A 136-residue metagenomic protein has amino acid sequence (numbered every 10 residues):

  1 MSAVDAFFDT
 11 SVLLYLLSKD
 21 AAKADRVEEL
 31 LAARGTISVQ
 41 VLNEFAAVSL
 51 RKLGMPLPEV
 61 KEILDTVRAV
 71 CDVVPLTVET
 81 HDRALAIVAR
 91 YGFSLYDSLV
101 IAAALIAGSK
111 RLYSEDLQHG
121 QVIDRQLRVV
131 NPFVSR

Functional and structural regions predicted by a protein language model:
M1-S2, I101-R136: Acidic, PIN/NYN-like endoribonuclease modules and their adjacent C-terminal/linker elements
M1-S38, K52-D65: Short, well-structured N-terminal submotif of metal-dependent ribonuclease cores
V12-L13, V41, T80, V100 (+1 more regions): Alpha-helix capping/helix-boundary segments
A33-R34, A69-V70, Y91, G108: Structured helix-beta-strand junction loops
D65, V70-R90: Acidic catalytic patch
S94-Y96: Amphipathic, hydrophobic secondary-structure cores in small proteins
